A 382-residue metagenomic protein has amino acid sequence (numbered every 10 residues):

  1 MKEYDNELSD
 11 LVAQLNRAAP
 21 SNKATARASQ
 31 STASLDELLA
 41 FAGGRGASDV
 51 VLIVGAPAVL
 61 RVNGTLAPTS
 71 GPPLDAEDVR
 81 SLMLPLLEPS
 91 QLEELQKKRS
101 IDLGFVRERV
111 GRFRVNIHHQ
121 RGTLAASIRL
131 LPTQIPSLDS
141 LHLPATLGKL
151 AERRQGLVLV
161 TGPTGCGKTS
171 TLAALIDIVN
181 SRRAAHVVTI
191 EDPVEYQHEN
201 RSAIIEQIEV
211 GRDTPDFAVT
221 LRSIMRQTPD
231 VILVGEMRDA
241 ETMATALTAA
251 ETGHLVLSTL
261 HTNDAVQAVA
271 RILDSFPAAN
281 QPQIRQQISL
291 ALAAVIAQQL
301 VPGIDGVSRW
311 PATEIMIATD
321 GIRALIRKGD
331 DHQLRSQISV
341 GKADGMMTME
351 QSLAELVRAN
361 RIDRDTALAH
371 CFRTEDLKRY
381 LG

Functional and structural regions predicted by a protein language model:
K2-G382: Short, flexible helix-loop junctions that flank or precede catalytic/ligand sites
